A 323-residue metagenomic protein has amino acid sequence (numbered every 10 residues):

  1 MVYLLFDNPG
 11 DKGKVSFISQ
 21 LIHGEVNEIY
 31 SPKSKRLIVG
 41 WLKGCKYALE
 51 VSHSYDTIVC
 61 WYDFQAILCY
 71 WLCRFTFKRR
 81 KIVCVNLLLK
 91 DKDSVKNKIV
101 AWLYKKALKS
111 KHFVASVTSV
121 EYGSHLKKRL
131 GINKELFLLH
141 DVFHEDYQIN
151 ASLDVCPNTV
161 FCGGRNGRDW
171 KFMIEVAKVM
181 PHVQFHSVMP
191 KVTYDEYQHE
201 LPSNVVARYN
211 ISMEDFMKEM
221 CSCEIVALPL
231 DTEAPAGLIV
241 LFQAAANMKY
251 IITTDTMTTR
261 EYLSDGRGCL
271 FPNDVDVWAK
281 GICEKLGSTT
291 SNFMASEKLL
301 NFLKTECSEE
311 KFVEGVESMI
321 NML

Functional and structural regions predicted by a protein language model:
C45-S54, V95-A115: Membrane-proximal helix-turn-helix segments that form the acceptor-binding/catalytic region of lipid-linked
H112-K127, G131-I149: Donor nucleotide-sugar binding/catalytic pocket of nucleotide-sugar-dependent glycosyltransferases
S152-W170, I174-K178, H186: Conserved donor-binding/catalytic core segment of Leloir-type glycosyltransferases
D195-E219: Nucleotide-activated donor-binding/catalytic signature segment of Leloir-type glycosyltransferases, i.e., the conserved
E196, D255-L270: Short acidic/histidine- and often glycine-rich active-site loop of Leloir-type glycosyltransferases that engages
I225-A227, A246-T253: Short hydrophobic beta-strand element within catalytic cores of glycosyltransferases and related nucleotide-activated
D265-D276, E284-T290: Conserved acidic donor-binding segment of nucleotide-sugar-dependent glycosyltransferases
N273, G287-N321: A charged, aromatic-enriched C-terminal amphipathic alpha-helix characteristic of glycosyltransferases across folds
